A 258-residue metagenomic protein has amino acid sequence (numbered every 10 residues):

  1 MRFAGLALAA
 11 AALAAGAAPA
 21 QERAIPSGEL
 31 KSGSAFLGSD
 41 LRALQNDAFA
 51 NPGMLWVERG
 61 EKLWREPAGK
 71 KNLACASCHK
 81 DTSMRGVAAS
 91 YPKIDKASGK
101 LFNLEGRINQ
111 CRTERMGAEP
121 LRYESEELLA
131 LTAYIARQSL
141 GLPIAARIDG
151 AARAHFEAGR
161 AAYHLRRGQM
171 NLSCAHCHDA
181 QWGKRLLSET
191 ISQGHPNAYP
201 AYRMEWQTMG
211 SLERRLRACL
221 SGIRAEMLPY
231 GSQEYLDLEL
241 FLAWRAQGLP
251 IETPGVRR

Functional and structural regions predicted by a protein language model:
R2-G5, A10, G16-V57, R85 (+4 more regions): Post-cleavage N-terminal segment of exported redox proteins
N46-C78: N-terminal, post-signal-peptide region of Sec/Tat-exported proteins
E61, P67, A133-R185: Surface-exposed interaction/gating patches
N72-T82, L131, G159, Q169-Q181 (+2 more regions): The canonical Cys-X-X-Cys-His
M84-A88, K184-S188: Short Cys/His-rich "knuckle" micro-motifs
S90-S98, T190-Y199: Short cysteine/histidine-rich metal-coordination sites, predominantly Zn2+-binding motifs
A161, G168, H176-W182, A198-M204 (+3 more regions): C-terminal cap of thioredoxin/glutaredoxin-like
Y230: Cys-dependent condensing catalytic cores that perform Claisen condensation/acyl-transfer in fatty-acid/polyketide
